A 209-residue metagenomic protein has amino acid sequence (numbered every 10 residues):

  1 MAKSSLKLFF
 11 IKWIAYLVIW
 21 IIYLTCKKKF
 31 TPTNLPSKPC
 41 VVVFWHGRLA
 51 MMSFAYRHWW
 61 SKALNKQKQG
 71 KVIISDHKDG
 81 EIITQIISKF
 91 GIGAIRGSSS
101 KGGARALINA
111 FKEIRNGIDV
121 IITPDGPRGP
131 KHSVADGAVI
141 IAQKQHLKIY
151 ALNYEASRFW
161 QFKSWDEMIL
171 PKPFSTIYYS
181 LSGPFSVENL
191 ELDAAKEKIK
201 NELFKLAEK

Functional and structural regions predicted by a protein language model:
M1-L17, I21, K38, K68 (+4 more regions): Non-catalytic C-terminal accessory region of glycerolipid acyltransferases and related lyso-lipid remodeling enzymes
L17-P39, R57-H58: A short, well-structured juxtamembrane/interface segment
C26-K29, G102-A106: Glycine-rich, highly charged phosphate/nucleotide-binding loops
K29, D79-I83, A110-F111: Short hydrophobic/aromatic-rich motifs at helix boundaries and adjacent loops
T31-T33, S75, G97-S100, S180-S182: Conserved beta-strand termini and adjacent loop/short-helix elements that scaffold enzyme active sites in alpha/beta
N34, R48, K78, R128 (+1 more regions): Residues that cap or initiate secondary-structure elements
K38-S100, Q145: Catalytic core of membrane glycerolipid acyltransferases/transacylases, capturing the structured, soluble-facing
